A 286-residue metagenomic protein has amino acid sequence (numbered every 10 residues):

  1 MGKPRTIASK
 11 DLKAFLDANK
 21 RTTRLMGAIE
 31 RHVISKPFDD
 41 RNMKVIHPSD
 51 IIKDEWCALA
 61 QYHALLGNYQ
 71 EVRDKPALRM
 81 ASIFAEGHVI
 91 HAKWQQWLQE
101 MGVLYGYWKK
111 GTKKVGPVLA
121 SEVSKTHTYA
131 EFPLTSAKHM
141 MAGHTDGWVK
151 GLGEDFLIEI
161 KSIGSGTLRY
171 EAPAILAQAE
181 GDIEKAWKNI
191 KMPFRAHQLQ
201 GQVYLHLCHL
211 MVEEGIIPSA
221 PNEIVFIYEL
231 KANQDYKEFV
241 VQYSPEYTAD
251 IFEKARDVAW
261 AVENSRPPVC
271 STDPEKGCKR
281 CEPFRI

Functional and structural regions predicted by a protein language model:
M1-L157, G164-E180: Metal-dependent nuclease catalytic cores that hydrolyze phosphodiester bonds in DNA/RNA, characterized by
G2-R5, S9-L12, Y170-A172, A179-E184 (+2 more regions): Metal-dependent nuclease catalytic regions and adjoining charged, substrate-binding loops involved in nucleic-acid end
G143-T145, I160, H197, G201-V203: Long, contiguous hydrophobic alpha-helical segments, chiefly transmembrane helices and signal peptides
I158-I160, K254: A structural motif
I160-S162, Y228: Residue-level recognition of conserved beta-strand positions in structured domain cores
